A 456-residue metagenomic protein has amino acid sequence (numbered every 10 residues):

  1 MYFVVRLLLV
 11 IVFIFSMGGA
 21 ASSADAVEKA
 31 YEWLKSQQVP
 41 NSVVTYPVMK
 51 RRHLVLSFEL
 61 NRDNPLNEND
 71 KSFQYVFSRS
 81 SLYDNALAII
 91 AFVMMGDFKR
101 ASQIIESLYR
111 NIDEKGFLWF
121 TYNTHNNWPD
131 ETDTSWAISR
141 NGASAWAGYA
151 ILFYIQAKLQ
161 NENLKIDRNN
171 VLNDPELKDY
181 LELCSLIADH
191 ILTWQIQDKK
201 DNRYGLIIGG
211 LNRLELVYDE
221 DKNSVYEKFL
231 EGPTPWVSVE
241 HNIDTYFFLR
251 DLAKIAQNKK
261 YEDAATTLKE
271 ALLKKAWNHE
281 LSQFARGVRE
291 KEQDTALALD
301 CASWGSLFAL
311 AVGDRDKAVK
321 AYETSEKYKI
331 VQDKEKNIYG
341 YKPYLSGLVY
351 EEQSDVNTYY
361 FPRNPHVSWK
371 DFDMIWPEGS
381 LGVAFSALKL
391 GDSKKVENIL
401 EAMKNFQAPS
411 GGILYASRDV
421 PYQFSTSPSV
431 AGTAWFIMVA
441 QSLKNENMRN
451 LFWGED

Functional and structural regions predicted by a protein language model:
M1-F3: N-terminal secretory signal peptides that target proteins for export/translocation
R6-S16: Bacterial N-terminal signal peptides
S22-K71, R79-Y83, R110, G116-G142 (+7 more regions): Extended ligand-binding clefts on enzyme/binding-domain cores
N85-A101, L108, A302-A309, S386-L390 (+1 more regions): Alpha-helical support elements that line or immediately flank enzyme active sites and cofactor-binding pockets
L87, A91, A150, F248-D251 (+2 more regions): "A position-specific structural signal for the A-helix of alpha-solenoid helical repeats
I375-S380, A384-Q407: Surface-exposed substrate-engagement region within the catalytic domains of secreted or surface-exposed extracellular
